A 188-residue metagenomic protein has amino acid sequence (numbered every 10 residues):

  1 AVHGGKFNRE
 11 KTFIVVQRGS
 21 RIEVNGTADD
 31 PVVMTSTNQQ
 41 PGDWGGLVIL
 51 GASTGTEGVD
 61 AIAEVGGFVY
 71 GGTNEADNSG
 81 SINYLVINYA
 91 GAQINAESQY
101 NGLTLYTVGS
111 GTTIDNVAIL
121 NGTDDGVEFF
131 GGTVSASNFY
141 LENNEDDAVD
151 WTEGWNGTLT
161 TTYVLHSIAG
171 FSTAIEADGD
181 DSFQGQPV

Functional and structural regions predicted by a protein language model:
A1-V188: Beta-strand/loop edge motif enriched in small/polar residues
